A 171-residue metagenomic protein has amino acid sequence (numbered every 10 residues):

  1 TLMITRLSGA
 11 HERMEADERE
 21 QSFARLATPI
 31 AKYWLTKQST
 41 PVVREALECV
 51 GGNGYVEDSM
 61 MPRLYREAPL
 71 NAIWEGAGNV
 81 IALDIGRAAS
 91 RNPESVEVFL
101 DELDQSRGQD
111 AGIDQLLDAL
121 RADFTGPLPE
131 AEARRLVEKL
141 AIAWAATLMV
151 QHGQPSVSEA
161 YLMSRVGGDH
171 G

Functional and structural regions predicted by a protein language model:
T1-G171: Flavin-dependent oxidoreductase catalytic core characteristic of acyl-CoA dehydrogenase/oxidase-like enzymes
